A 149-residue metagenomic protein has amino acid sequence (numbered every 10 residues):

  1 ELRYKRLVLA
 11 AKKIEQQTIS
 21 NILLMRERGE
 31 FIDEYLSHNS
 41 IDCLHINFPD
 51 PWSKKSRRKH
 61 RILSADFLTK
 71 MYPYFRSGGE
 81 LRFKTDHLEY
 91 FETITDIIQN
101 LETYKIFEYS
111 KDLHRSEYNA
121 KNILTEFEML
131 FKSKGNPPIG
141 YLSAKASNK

Functional and structural regions predicted by a protein language model:
R3-Y4: Conserved SAM/SAH-binding beta-strand->alpha-helix loop
L9-C43: S-adenosyl-L-methionine
K12-K13, Y74-S77, P138, S143: Aromatic-rich, lipid-facing transmembrane alpha helices and their immediate juxtamembrane interface loops in integral
I41-I62: A short SAM/SAH-binding and catalytic strip from SAM-dependent methyltransferases
L44, M71-Y72, L81, I94: Class I S-adenosylmethionine-dependent transferase superfamily signal
S53-R58, E80-L101: Conserved class I S-adenosyl-L-methionine
R61-E80: A short glycine-rich, Lys/Arg-flanked "PGG" loop and its adjoining helix->strand segment in the class I
I94-K149: Class I S-adenosyl-L-methionine
